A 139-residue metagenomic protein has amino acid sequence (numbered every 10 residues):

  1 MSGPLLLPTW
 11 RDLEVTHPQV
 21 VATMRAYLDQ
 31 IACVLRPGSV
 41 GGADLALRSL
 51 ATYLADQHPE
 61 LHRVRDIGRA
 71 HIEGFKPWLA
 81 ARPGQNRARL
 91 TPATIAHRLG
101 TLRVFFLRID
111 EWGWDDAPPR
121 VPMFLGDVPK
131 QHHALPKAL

Functional and structural regions predicted by a protein language model:
M1-L139: Charge-rich, intrinsically disordered N-terminal extensions that act as flexible nucleic-acid engagement or regulatory
